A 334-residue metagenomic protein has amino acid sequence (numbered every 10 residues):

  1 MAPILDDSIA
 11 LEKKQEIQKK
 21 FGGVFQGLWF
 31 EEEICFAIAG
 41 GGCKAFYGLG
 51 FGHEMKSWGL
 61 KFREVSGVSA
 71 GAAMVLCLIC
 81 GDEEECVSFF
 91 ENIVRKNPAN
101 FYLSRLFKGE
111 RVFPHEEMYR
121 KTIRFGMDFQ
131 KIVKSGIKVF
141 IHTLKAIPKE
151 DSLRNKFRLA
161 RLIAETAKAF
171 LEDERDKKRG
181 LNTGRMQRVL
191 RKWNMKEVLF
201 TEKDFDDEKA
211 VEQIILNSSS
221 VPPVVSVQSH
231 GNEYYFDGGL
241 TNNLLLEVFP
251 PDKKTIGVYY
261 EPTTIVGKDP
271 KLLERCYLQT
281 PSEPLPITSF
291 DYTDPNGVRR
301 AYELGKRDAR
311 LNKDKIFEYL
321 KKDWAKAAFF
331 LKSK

Functional and structural regions predicted by a protein language model:
M1-V65, C77-K334: Patatin-like phospholipase
G67, G71: Gly/Ala-rich beta-loop-alpha elbow adjacent to hydrolase catalytic centers
